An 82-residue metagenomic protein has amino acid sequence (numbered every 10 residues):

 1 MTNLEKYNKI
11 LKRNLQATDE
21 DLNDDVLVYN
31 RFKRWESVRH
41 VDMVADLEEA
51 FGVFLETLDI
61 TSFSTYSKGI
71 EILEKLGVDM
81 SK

Functional and structural regions predicted by a protein language model:
M1-L22, E74-K82: Thiotemplate assembly-line natural product biosynthesis machinery
D21-D24, E48-A50: A short alpha-helix capping/helix-coil boundary motif
N23-V38, L58-K68: Glycine-rich loop motifs involved in handling phospho/adenylate chemistry
S37-S62, S81: Phosphopantetheinylated carrier protein domains
T61, S67-M80: C-terminal structural segments of small proteins and small subunits
